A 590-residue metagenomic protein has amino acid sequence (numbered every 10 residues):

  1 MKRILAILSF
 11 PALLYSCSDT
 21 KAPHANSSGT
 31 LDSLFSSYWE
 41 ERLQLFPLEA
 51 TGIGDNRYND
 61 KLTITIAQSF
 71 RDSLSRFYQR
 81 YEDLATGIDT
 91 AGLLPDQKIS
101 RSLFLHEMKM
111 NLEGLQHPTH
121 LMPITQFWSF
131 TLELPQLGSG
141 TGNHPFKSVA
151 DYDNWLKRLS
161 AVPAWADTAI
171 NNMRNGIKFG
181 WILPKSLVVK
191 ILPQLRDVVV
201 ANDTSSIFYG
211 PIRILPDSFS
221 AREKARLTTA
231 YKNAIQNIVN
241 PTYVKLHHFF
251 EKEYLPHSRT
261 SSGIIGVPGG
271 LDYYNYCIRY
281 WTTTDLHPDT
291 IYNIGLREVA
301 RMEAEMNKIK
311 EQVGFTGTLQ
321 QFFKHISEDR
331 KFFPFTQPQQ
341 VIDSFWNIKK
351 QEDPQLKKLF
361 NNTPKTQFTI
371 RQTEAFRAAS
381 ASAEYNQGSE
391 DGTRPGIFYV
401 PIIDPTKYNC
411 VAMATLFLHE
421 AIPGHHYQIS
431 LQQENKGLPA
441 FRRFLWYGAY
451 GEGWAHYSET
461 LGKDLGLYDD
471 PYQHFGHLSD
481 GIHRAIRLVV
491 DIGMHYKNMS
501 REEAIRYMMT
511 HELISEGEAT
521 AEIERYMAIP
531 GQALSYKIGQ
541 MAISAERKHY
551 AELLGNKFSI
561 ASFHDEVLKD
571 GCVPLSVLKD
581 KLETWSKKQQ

Functional and structural regions predicted by a protein language model:
M1-S27: Bacterial Sec-dependent N-terminal signal peptides
C17-Q590: N-terminal maturation segment of proteins
